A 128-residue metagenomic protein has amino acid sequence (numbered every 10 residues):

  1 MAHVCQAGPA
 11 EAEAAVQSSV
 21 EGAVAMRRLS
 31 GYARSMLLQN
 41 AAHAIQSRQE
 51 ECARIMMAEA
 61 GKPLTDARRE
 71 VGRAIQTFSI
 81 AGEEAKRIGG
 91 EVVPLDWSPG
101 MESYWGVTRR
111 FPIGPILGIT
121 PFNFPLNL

Functional and structural regions predicted by a protein language model:
A2-G89: Glycine-rich loop-to-alpha-helix module at the N-terminal edge of alpha/beta enzyme cores
L95-L128: Conserved small-residue-rich beta-alpha loop and adjacent elements that most often cradle the phosphate/pyrophosphate
